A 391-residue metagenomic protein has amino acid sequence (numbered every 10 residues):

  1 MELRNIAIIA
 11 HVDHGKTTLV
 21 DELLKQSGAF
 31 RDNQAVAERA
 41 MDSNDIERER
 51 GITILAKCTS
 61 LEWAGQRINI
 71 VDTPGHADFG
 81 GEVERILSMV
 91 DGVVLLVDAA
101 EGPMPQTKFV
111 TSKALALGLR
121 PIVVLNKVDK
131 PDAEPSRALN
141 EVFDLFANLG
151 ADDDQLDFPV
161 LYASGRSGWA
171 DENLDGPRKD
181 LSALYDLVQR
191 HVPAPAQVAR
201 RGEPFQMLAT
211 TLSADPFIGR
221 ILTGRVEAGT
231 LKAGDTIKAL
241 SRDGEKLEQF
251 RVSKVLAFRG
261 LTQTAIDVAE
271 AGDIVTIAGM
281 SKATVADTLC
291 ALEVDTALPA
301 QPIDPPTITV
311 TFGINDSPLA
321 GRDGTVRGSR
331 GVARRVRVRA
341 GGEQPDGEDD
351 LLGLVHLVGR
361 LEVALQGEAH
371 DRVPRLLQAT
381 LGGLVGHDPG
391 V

Functional and structural regions predicted by a protein language model:
M1, G390-V391: Accessible peptide chain termini
M1-G353, R360: Structural and coupling elements of P-loop NTPases
S43, E47, R375, L381-D388: Short amphipathic alpha-helical patches
E101, L115, I303, V358 (+4 more regions): Hydrophobic residues within membrane-embedded alpha helices
I308, V338, V355-V358, V363 (+3 more regions): Short hydrophobic transmembrane-like helices used for membrane targeting/insertion
D349-L351, V363, G367-R372, A379 (+1 more regions): Alpha-helix boundary/capping motif
